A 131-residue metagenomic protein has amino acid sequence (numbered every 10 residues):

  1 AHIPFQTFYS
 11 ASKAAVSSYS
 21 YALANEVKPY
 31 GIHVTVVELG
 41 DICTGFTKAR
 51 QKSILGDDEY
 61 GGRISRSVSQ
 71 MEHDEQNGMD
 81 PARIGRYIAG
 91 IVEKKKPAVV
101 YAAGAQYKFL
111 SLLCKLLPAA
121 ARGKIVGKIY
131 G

Functional and structural regions predicted by a protein language model:
A1, A22-I32: Active-site-adjacent segment of SDR/Rossmann-fold oxidoreductases
A1-T7: Active-site loop immediately N-terminal to the catalytic Tyr-X3-Lys motif of short-chain dehydrogenase/reductase
T7, A15-S18: Conserved cofactor-binding/catalytic machinery of classical short-chain dehydrogenase/reductase
S12: Active-site helix of classical SDR
P29-A98: SDR active-site lid
V99-C114: Short-chain dehydrogenase/reductase
A120-G131: Non-catalytic terminal and boundary segments that flank Rossmann-like NAD(P)-dependent oxidoreductase
